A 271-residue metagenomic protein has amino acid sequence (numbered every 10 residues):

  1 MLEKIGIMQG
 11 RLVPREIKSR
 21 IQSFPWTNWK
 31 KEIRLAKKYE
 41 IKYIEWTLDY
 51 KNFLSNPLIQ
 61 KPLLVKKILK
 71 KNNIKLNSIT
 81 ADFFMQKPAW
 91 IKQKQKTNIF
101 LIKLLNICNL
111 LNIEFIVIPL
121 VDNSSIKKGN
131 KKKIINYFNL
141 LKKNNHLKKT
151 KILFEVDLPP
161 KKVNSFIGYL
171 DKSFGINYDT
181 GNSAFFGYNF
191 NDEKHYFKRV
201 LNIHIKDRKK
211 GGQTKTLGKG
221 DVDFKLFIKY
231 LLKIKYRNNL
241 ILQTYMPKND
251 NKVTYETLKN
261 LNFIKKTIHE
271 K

Functional and structural regions predicted by a protein language model:
M1-I102, N109, N164, K265-K271: N-terminal pre-domain/capping segments
E3-G10, I44-W46, L76-A81, I116-I118 (+4 more regions): Hydrophobic faces of well-ordered beta-strands that scaffold small-molecule active sites in alpha/beta enzyme cores
M8-V13, T47-D49, A81-F84, V121-N123 (+4 more regions): Active-site beta-loop-alpha junctions enriched in small/polar residues
L12-T27, S55, I91-K92, N182-R237 (+1 more regions): Gly/Pro-rich active-site loop or hairpin
S19, Y43, I79, F138-D221: Acidic/histidine-rich catalytic cores of soluble enzymes
P25-R34, I68-N72, Q86-G175, F185 (+1 more regions): Active-site acidic/histidine proton-transfer and metal-coordination neighborhood in alpha/beta enzyme cores
A36, I44, L69, C108 (+5 more regions): Conserved, mostly hydrophobic/aromatic
D250-K271: C-terminal helical cap(s) of enzyme catalytic domains, especially alpha/beta-barrels
